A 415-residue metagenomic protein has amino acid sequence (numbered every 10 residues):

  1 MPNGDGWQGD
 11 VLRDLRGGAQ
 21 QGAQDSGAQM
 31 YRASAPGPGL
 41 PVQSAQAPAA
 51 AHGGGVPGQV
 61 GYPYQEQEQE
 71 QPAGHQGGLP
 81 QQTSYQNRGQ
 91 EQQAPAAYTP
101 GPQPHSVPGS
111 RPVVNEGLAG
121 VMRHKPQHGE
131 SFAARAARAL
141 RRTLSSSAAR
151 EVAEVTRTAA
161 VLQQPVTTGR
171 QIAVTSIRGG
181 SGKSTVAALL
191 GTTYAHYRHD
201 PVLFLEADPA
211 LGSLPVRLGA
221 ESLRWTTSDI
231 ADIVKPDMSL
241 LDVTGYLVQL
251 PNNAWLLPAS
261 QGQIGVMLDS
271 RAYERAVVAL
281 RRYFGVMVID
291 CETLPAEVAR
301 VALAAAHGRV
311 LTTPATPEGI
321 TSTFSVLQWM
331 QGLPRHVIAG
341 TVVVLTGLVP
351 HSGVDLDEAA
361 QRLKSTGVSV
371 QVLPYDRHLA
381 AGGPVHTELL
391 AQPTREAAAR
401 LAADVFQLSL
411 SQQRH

Functional and structural regions predicted by a protein language model:
M1, G6-A73, L79-Q81: N-terminal intrinsically disordered, low-complexity tails
Q59-Q67, Q71-P72, Q76-A173: Extreme N-terminal, non-catalytic leader segments that precede Walker-type/kinase nucleotide-binding cores
L162-H196: Walker A (P-loop) phosphate-binding motif
Y197-A254: Phosphate-binding loop that captures ATP/GTP phosphates
V248-P251, W255-A299: Phosphate-binding/switch loop-helix module in NTP-utilizing enzymes
A276, V286-V368: Conserved catalytic-core segment of NTP-binding enzymes
G347-A398: Beta-strand-loop-alpha "switch" segments that mediate conformational coupling across diverse proteins
P393-T394, Q407-H415: A cross-taxonomic marker for long C-terminal extensions/tails that follow the last structured domain
